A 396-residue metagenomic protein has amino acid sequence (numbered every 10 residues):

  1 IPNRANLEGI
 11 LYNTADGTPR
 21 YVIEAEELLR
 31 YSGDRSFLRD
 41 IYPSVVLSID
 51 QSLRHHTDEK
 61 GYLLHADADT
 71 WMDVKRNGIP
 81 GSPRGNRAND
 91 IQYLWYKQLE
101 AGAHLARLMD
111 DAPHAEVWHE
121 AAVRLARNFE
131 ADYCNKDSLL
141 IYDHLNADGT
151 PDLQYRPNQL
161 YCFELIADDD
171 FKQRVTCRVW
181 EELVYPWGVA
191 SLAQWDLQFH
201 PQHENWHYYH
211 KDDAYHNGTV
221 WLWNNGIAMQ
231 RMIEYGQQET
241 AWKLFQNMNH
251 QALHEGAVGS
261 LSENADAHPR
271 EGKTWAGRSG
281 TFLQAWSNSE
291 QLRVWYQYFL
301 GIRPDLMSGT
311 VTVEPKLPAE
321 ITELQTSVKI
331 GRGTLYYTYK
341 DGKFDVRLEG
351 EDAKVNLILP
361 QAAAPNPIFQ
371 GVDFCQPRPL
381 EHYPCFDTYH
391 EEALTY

Functional and structural regions predicted by a protein language model:
I1-H65, M72, A88-Y96, H119 (+6 more regions): Aromatic-rich carbohydrate-recognition surfaces in CAZymes
I1-N13, R54-R87, R127-V220, L253-W275 (+3 more regions): Extended glycan-interaction surfaces of carbohydrate-active proteins
E24, A101, N158-Y161, I227: A general alpha-helix detector
E27, G78-S82, A101-G102: A short small-residue
R35-R54, L94, Q98-E130, D168-Y185 (+3 more regions): Extended, well-ordered alpha-helical scaffold segments
D58-G61, H104-H114, Y133-S138, G301: Surface-exposed helix-capping loop/turn segments at secondary-structure junctions
E181-E182, D196, A214, I227-Y396: Non-catalytic C-terminal accessory modules of carbohydrate-active enzymes
